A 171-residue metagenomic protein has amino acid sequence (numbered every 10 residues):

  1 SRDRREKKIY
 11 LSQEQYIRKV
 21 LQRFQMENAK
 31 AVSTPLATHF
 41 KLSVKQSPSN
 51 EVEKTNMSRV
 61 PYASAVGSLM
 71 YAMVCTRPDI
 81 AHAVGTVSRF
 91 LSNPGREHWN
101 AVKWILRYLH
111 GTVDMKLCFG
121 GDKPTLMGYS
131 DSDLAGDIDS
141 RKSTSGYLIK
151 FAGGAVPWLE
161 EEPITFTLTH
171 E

Functional and structural regions predicted by a protein language model:
S1-E171: Long, low-complexity, charge-biased intrinsically disordered regions
